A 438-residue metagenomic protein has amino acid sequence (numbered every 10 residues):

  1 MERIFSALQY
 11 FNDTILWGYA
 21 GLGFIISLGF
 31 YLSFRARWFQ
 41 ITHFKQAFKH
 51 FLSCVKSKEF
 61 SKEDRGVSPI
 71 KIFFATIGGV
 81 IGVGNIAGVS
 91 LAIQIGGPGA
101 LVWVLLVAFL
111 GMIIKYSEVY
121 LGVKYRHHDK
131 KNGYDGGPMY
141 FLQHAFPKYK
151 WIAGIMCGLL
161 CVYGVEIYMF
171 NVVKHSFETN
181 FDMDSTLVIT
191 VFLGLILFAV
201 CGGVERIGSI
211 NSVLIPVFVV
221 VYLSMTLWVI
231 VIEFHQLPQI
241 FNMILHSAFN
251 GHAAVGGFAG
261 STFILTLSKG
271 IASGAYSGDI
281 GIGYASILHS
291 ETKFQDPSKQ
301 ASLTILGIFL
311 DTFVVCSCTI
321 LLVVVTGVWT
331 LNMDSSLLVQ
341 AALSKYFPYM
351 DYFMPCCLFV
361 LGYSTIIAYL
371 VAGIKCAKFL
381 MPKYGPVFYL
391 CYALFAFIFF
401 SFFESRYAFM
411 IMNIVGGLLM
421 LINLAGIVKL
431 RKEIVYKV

Functional and structural regions predicted by a protein language model:
M1-V83, Q94-A100, I398-F399, G426-V438: N-terminal alpha-helical transmembrane segments of multi-pass membrane transport and channel/translocase proteins
L22-S27, V67-T76, P147-C161, T190-V191 (+5 more regions): Select transmembrane alpha-helical segments in multipass membrane proteins
F24-Y31, R35-F48, V172-F177, M183-L245 (+2 more regions): Membrane-interface loop-to-helix entry segments
L32-S33, V107-Y134, P138-M139, Q143-V200 (+3 more regions): Helix-loop-helix module between adjacent transmembrane segments
R35-Q40, G84-V89, G164-S176, I196-I210 (+4 more regions): Transmembrane helix-loop junctions in multi-pass membrane proteins
F39-V67, L91-L101, K115-F146, W329-K345 (+3 more regions): Flexible loop linkers connecting adjacent transmembrane helices in multi-pass alpha-helical membrane transporters
E59-I95, L121-K124, K130-M139, Q143 (+2 more regions): Alpha-helical membrane segments and immediately flanking helix-loop junctions that form or couple to the substrate/ion
Y116-R126, L227-M243, V255-F258, S290-T292 (+1 more regions): Extracellular/periplasmic helix-exit of transmembrane alpha-helices
